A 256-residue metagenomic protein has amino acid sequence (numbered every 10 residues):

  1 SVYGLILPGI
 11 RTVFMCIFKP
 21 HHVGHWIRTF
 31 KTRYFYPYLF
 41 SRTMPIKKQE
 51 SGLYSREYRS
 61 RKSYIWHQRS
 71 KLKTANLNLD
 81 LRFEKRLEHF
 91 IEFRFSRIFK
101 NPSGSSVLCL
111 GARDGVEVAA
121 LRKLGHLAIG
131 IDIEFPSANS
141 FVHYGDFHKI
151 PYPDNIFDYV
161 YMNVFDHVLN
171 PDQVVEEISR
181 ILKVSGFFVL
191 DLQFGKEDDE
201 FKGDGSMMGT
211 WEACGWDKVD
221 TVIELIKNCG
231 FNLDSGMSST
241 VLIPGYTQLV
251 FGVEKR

Functional and structural regions predicted by a protein language model:
V2-K62: N-terminal auxiliary segments of SAM/dcSAM-dependent transferases
F35-F99: Class I SAM-dependent methyltransferase Rossmann-like catalytic core, especially the SAM/SAH-binding loop
S106-K149: Class I SAM-dependent methyltransferase SAM/SAH-binding core
H148-V160: A short acidic, Gly/Pro-enriched loop at the edge of an enzyme's catalytic core that lines a small-molecule cofactor
D158-P171: A short SAM/SAH-binding and catalytic strip from SAM-dependent methyltransferases
D172-F187: A short glycine-rich, Lys/Arg-flanked "PGG" loop and its adjoining helix->strand segment in the class I
F188-I223: Conserved class I S-adenosyl-L-methionine
C229-R256: Core SAM-dependent methyltransferase catalytic element
